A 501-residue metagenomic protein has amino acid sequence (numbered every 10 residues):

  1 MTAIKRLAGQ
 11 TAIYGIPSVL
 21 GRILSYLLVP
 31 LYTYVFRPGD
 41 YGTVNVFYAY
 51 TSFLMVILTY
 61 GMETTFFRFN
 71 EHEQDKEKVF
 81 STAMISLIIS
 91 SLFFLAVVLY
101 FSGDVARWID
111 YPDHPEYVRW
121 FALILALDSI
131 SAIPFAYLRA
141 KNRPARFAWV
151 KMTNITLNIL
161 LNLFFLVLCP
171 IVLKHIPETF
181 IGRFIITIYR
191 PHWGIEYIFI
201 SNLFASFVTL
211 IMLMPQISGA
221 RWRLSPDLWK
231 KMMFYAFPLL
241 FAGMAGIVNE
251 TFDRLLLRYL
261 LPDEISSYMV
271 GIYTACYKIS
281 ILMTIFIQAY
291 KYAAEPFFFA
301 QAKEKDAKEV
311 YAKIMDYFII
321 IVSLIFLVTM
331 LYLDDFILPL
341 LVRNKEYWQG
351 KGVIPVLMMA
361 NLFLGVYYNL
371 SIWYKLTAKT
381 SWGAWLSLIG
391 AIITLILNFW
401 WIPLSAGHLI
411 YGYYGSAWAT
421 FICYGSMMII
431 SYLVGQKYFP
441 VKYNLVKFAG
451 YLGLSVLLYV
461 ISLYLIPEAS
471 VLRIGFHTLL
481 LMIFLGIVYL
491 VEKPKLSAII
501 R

Functional and structural regions predicted by a protein language model:
M1-A3, L7, L173-Y197, L210-E250 (+3 more regions): Interhelical loop/hinge segments that connect adjacent transmembrane helices in multipass membrane
M1-Y26, D75-S81, P226-A242, K308 (+4 more regions): N-terminal membrane topogenesis motif
A3-E63, I88-S102, I124, I159 (+2 more regions): Signature of the first transmembrane helix
Q10-S25, Y197-L213, I217, P226-A300 (+3 more regions): Transmembrane helical elements of multi-pass membrane transporters/channels
V29-F53, P115-E116, P191-I195, K231-Y235 (+4 more regions): Interfacial/gating helices of multi-pass transporter permease domains
F69-S86, I272-S387: Specific pore-lining/lateral-gate transmembrane helices of multi-pass inner-membrane transport and insertion machines
V150-I217, L388-T394, I410-V434, F476-F484: Hydrophobic alpha-helical transmembrane segments
V460-R501: Membrane-proximal transmembrane or re-entrant/amphipathic helices at the cytosolic face
